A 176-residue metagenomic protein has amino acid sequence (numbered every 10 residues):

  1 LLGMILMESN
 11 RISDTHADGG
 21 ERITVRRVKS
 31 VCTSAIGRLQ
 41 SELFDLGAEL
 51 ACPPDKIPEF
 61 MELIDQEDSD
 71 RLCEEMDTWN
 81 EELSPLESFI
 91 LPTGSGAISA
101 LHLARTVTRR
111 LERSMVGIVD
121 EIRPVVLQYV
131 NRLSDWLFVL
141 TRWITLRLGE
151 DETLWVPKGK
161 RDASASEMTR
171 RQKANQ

Functional and structural regions predicted by a protein language model:
L1-Q176: Phosphate/pyrophosphate-binding loop motifs in nucleotide- or prenyl diphosphate-using proteins
